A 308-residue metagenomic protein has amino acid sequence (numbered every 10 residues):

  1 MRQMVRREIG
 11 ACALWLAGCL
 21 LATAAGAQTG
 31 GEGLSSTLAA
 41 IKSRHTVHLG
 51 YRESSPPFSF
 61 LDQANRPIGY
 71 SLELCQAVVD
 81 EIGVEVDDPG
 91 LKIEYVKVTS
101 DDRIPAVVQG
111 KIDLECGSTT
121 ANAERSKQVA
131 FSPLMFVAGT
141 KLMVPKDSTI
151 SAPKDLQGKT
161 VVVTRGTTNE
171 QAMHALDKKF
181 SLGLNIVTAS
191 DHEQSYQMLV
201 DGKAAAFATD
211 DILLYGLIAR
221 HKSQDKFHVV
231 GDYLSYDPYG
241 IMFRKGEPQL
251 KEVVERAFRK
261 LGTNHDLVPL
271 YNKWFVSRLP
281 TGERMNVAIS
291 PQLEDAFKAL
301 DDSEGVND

Functional and structural regions predicted by a protein language model:
Q28-E32, L38, E73-E81, D147 (+5 more regions): Extended ligand-binding regions for polar small-molecule ligands
Q28-E32, T168-V187, D225-F227, F258-D308: Ligand-binding clefts/hinges and TM-proximal coupling segments of bilobed small-molecule sensing domains
T29-E115: Extracytoplasmic small-molecule ligand-binding "clamshell" domains of the periplasmic binding protein/Venus flytrap
H48-P57, P67-V84, T120, A138-H192 (+1 more regions): Bilobed "Venus flytrap"/periplasmic-binding protein-like clamshell domains and structurally analogous long
Y51-S55, V96-D101, G110-N122, K146 (+5 more regions): Beta->alpha turn/N-cap motifs
E53, F136-D147, D211, A219-F258 (+2 more regions): Periplasmic-binding protein-like
Q76, D87-D155, E294-G305: Acidic, polar ligand-binding/catalytic clefts
D102, C116-Q128, A172-K179, M198-S235: A ligand-binding cleft/hinge motif common to bilobed small-molecule-binding domains
